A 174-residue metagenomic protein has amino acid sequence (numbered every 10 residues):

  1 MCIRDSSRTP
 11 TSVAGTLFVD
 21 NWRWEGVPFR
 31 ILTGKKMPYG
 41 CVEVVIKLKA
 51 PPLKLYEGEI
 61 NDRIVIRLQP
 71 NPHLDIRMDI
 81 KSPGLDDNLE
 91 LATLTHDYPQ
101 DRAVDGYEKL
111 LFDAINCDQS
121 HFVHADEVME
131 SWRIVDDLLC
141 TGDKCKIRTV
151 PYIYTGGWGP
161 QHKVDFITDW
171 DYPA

Functional and structural regions predicted by a protein language model:
R4-A174: Secretory/organelle targeting and membrane-embedding segments
